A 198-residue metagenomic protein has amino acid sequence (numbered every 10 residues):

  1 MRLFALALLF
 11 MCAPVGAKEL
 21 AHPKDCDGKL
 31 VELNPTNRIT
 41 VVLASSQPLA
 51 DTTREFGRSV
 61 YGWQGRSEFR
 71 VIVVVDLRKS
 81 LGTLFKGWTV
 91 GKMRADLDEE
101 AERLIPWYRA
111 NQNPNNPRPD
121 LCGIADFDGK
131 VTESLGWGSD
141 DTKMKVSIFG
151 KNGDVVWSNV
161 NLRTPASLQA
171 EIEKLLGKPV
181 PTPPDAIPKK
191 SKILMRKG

Functional and structural regions predicted by a protein language model:
L3-A13: Sec-dependent N-terminal signal peptides
V15-V31, D51: N-terminal "domain-start" segment that seeds a small globular fold
E19, R118-C122, G138-S147: Structural micro-motif
K24, L121-D128, N159: Short acidic-hydrophobic, aromatic-tinged amphipathic segments that line or gate anion-handling sites
L33-F56, F69-V75: Short active-site neighborhood of thiol/selenol oxidoreductases, capturing the structured segment around
T53-N116, I193-M195: Structural microenvironment flanking redox-active thiols in thiol-disulfide oxidoreductases
Q112-R118, A125-S139: Surface-exposed short loop/turn segments
G129-S134, D140-G198: Thiol-/selenol-based redox modules, centered on thioredoxin-like and closely related oxidoreductase domains
